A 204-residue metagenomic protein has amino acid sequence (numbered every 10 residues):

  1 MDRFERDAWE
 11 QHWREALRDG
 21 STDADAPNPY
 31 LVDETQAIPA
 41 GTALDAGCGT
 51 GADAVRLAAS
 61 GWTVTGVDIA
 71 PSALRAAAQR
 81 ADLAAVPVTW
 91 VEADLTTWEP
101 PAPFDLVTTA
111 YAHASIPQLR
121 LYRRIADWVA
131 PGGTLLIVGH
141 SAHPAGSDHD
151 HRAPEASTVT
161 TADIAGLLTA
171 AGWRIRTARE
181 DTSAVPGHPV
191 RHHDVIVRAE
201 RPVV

Functional and structural regions predicted by a protein language model:
M1-I38: Conserved class I S-adenosyl-L-methionine
G41-G49: Conserved class I S-adenosyl-L-methionine
A70-S72: Conserved SAM/SAH-binding beta-strand->alpha-helix loop
A77-A78: Conserved SAM-binding loop
A84-L95: Conserved SAM-binding strand-loop segment of SAM-dependent methyltransferases
D105-L119: A short SAM/SAH-binding and catalytic strip from SAM-dependent methyltransferases
R120-P131: A short glycine-rich, Lys/Arg-flanked "PGG" loop and its adjoining helix->strand segment in the class I
G132-H140: Conserved beta-strand signature within the Rossmann-like core of class I S-adenosyl-L-methionine
